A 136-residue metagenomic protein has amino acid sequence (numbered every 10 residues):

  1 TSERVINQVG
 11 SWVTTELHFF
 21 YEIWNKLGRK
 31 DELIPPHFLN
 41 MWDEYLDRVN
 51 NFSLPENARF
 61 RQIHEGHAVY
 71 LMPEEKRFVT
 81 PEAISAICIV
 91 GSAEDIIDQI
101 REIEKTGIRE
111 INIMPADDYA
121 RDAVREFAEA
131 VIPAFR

Functional and structural regions predicted by a protein language model:
T1, I103, F127, V131: Conserved, mostly hydrophobic/aromatic
T1-E102: An alpha-helical appendage that flanks or caps ligand/catalytic pockets
S85-A86, I111-I113: Hydrophobic faces of well-ordered beta-strands that scaffold small-molecule active sites in alpha/beta enzyme cores
I89, A116-D122: Acidic-and-aromatic substrate-binding clefts and catalytic sites of carbohydrate-active enzymes
T106-I108: Structural motif
A120-R136: C-terminal helical cap(s) of enzyme catalytic domains, especially alpha/beta-barrels
